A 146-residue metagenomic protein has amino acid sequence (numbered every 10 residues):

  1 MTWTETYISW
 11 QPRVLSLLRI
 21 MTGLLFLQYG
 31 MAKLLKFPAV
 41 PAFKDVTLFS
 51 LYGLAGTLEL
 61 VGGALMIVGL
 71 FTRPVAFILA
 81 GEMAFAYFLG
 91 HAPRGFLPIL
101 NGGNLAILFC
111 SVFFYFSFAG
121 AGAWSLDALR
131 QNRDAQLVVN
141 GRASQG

Functional and structural regions predicted by a protein language model:
M1-L35, F49-T57, V61, V68-G146: Extended, low-polarity transmembrane helix blocks
P38-K44, L48: Inter-helical junctions in multi-pass inner-membrane proteins, predominant in energy-converting antiporter-like
